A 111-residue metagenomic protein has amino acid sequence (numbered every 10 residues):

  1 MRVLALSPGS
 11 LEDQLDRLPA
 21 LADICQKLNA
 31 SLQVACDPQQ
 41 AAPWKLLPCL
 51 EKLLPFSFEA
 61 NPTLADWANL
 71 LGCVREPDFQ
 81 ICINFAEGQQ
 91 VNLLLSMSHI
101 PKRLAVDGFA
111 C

Functional and structural regions predicted by a protein language model:
M1-C111: Catalytic machinery of carbohydrate-active enzymes, primarily nucleotide-sugar-dependent glycosyltransferases
